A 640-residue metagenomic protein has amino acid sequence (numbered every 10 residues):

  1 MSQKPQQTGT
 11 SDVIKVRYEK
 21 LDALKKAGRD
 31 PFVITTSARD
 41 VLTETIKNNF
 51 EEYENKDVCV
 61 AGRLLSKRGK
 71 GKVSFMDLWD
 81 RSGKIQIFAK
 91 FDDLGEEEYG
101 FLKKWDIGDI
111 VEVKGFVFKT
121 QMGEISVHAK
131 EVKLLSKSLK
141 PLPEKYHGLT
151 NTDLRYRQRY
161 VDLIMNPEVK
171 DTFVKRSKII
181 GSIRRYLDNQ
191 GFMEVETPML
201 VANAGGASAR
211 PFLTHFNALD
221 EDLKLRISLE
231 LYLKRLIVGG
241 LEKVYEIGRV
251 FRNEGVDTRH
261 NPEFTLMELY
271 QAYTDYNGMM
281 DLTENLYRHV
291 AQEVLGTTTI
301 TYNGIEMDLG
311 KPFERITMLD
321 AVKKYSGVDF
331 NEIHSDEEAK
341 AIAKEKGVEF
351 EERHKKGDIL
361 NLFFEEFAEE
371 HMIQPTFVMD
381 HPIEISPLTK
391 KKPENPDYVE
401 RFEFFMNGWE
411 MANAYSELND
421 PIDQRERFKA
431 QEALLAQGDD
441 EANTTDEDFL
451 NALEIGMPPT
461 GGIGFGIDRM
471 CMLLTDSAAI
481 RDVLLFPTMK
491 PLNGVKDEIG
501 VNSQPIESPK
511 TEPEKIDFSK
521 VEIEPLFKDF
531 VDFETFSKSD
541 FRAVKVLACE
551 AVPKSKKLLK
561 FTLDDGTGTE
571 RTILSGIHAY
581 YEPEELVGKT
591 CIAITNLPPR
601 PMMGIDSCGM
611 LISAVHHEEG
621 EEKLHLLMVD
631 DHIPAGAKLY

Functional and structural regions predicted by a protein language model:
M1-F527, E534-A543, T567-T569, A579 (+2 more regions): Class II aminoacyl-tRNA synthetase catalytic cores and aaRS-like
L78, L558-T562: Short Gly/aromatic-enriched secondary-structure transition segments
V531-L559: C-terminal accessory/binding modules appended to enzymatic or scaffolding proteins
T572-I573: Conserved RecA-like helicase motor-core motifs
